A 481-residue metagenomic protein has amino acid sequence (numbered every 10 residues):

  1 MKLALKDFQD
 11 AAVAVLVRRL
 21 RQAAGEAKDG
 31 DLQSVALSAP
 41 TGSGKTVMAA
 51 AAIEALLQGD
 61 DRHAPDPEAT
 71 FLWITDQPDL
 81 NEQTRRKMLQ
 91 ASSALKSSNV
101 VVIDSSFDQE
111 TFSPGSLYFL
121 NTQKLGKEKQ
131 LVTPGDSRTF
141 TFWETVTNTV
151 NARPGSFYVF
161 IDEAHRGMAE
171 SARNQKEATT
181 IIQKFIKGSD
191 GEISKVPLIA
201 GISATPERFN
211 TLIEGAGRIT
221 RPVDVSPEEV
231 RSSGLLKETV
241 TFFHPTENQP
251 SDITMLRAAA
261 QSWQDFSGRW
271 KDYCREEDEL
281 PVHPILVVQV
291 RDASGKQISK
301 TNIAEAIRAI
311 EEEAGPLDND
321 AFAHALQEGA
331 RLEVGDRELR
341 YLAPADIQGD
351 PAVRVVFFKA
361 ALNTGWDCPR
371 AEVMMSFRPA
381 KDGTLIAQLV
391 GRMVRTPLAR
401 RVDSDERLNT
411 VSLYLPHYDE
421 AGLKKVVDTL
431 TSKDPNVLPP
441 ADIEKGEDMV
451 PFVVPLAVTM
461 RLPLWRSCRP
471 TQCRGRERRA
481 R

Functional and structural regions predicted by a protein language model:
L3-D31, N121: N-terminal pre-P-loop "Q-motif" helix
K6, G191-I202, F209-R308: Interdomain helical connector at the RecA1-RecA2 junction of SF1/SF2 helicase-like NTPases
A27-A52: Walker A/P-loop
S43, T75, V100-V101, E110-S116 (+4 more regions): Conserved C-terminal RecA-like helicase domain
V47-A51, A64-S93, N121-K124: Conserved Walker A/P-loop ATP-binding site and its immediately adjacent core in helicase/helicase-like ATPase domains
V102-D108, S113-F160, M168-G188, E338-D346 (+1 more regions): Conserved RecA-like ASCE ATPase "motif II neighborhood" in helicase/translocase motors
R331-T429: Conserved RecA-like P-loop NTPase helicase motor core
R395-R481: Long, hydrophobic alpha-helical segments
